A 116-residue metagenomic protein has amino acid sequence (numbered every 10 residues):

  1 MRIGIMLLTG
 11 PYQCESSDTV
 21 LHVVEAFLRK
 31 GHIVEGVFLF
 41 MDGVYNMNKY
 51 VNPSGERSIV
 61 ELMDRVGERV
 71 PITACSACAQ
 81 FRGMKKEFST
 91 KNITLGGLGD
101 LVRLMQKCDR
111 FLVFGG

Functional and structural regions predicted by a protein language model:
I3, V34-V37, I72: Hydrophobic/aromatic residues located in beta-strands of well-ordered beta-sheets within soluble catalytic
I3-D18, V44-V51: Short, glycine-rich nucleotide/cofactor-binding loops
S16-H32, V37: Histidine-anchored nucleotide/phosphate-binding helix
V24-E25, V60-D64, L101-V102: Short amphipathic alpha-helical segments and helix-helix/interface helices
G36-Y45, S76-C78: Short, conserved active-site loops that position catalytic residues or coordinate cofactors/metal ions across diverse
K49-S54, F88-N92: Short, flexible loop segments at the rims of nucleotide/cofactor-binding pockets, characterized by
P53-Q80: A glycine-rich helix N-cap at a beta->alpha junction
M84-V113: C-terminal structural segments of small proteins and small subunits
